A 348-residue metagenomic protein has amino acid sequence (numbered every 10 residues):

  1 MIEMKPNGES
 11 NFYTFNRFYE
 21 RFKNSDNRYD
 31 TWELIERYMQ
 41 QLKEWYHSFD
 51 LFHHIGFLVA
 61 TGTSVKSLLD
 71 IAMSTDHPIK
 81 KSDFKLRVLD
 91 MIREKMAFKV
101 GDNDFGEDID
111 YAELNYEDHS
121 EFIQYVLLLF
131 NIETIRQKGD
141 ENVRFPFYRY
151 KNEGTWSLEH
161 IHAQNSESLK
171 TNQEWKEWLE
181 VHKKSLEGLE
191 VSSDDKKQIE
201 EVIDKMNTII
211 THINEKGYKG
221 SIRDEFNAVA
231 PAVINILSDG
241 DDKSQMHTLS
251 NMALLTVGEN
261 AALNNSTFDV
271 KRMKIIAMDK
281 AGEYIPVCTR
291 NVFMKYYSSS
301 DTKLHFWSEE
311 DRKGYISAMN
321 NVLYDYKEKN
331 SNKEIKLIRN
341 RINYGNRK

Functional and structural regions predicted by a protein language model:
M1-K348: Flexible coil/loop and intrinsically disordered segments
